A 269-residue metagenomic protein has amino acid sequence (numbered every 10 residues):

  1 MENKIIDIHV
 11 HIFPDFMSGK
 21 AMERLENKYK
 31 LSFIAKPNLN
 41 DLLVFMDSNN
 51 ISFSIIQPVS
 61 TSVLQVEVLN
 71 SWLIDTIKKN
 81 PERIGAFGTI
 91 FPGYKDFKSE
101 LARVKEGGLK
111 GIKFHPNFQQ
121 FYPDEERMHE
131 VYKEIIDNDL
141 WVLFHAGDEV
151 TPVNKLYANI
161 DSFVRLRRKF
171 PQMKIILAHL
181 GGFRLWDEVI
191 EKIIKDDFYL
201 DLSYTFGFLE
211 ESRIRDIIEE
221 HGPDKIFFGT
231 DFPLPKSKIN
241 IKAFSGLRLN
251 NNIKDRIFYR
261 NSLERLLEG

Functional and structural regions predicted by a protein language model:
M1-I12, M17-F53, E220-F227, P235-G269: Mid-to-C-terminal alpha-helical segments outside catalytic/metal-binding sites
I5-I8, I55-Q57, F87-G88, K113 (+3 more regions): Active-site neighborhood of phospho(di)ester-bond hydrolases with catalytic His/Asp-centered motifs
H9, M46, L73, V104 (+7 more regions): Conserved, mostly hydrophobic/aromatic
F13-F16, T61-L64, P92-D96, Q119 (+4 more regions): Active-site environment of divalent metal-dependent phosphoester hydrolases
D41-F45, L69-T76, E100-V104, R127-V131 (+4 more regions): A general structural detector for well-ordered alpha-helical segments in enzyme core domains, enriched
N49, N80-P81, F170, H221: A structural signal for short coil/turn segments at secondary-structure junctions
S52-F53, V63-F144, D148-V150, Y157 (+1 more regions): Active-site gating/metal-coordination segments in enzymes
K110-G111, D124-F227: Catalytic pocket-lining loop regions of alpha/beta-barrel enzymes, especially the amidohydrolase/enolase/GH5 lineages
